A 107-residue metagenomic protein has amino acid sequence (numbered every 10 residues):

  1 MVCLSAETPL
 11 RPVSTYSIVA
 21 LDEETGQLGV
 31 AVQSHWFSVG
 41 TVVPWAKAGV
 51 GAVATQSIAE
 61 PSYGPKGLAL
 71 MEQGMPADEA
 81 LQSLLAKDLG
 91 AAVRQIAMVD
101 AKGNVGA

Functional and structural regions predicted by a protein language model:
C3-A107: Alpha/propeptide regions of enzymes that mature by internal proteolysis
